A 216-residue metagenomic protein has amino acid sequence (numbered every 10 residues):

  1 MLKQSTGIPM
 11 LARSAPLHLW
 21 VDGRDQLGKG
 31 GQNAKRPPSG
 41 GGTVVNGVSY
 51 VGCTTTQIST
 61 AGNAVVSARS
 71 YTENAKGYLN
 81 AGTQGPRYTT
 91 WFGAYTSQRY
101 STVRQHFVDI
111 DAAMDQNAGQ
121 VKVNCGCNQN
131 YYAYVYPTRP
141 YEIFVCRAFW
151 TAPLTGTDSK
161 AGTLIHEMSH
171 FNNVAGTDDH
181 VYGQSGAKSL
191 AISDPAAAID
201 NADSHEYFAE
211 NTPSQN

Functional and structural regions predicted by a protein language model:
L2, I8-A161, F171-N216: Predominantly extracellular/secreted Zn2+-dependent metalloproteases
E167: Walker B catalytic acidic pair
